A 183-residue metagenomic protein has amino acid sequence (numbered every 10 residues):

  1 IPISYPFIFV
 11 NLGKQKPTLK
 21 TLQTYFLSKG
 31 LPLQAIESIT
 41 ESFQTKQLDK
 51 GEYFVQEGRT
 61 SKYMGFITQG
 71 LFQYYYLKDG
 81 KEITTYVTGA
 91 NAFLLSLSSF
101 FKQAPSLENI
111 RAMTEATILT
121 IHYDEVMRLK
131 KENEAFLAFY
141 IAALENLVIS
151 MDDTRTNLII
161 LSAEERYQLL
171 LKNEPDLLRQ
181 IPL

Functional and structural regions predicted by a protein language model:
F9-P17, E52-K62, G89, R128-K131: Short N-terminal helix-initiation segments at or just after the protein's N-terminus
F9-Q44, S99: Cyclic nucleotide-binding regulatory module and flanking cytosolic helices
Y25-F26, I36, K81-I83, L97-F101 (+3 more regions): Short, flexible segments with low predicted structural confidence
L27, E52-T114: Cyclic nucleotide-binding regulatory domains
K46-L48, V148: Short, flexible turn/loop "capping" segments at secondary-structure junctions
R111-L183: Polybasic "coupling" helices that flank or enter modular domains
